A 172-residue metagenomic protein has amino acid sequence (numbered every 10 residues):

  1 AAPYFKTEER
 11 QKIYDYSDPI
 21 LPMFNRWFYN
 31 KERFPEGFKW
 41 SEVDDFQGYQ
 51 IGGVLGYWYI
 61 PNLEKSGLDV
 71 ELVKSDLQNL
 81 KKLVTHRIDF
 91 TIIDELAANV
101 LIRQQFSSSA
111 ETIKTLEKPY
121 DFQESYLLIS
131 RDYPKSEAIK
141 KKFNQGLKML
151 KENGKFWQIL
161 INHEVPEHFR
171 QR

Functional and structural regions predicted by a protein language model:
A1-F46, G56, L116-Y120: Acidic, polar ligand-binding/catalytic clefts
P3-I13, F90-T112, L116-D121: A ligand-binding cleft/hinge motif common to bilobed small-molecule-binding domains
R10, P22-R26, S107-N144, E167-R172: Periplasmic-binding protein-like
K31-F34, G48-W58, L68, S75 (+1 more regions): Short coil/turn segments
F34-G37, Y126-N162: Extended ligand-binding regions for polar small-molecule ligands
V54-G67, A110-E111, Q145-R172: Ligand-binding clefts/hinges and TM-proximal coupling segments of bilobed small-molecule sensing domains
I60, L77-L80, E95, N99 (+4 more regions): Extracytoplasmic/secreted envelope proteins and their assembly/folding machinery, especially bacterial periplasmic
E71-T85: Short helix-initiation/N-cap motifs at beta->coil->alpha
